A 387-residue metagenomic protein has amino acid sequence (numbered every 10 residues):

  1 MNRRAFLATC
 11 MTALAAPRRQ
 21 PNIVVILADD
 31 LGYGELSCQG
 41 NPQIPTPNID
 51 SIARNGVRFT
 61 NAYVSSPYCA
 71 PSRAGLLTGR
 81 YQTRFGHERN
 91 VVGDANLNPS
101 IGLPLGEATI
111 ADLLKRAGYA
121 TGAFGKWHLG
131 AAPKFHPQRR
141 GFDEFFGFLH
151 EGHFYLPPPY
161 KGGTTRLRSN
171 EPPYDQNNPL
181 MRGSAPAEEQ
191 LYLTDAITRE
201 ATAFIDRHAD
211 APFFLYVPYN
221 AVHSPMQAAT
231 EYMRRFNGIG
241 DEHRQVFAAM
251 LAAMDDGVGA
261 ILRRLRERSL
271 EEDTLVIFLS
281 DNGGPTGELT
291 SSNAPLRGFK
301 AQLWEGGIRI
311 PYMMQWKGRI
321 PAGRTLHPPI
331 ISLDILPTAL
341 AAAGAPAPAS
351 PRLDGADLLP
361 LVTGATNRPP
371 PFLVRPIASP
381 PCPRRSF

Functional and structural regions predicted by a protein language model:
N2-F387: Formylglycine-dependent sulfatase
